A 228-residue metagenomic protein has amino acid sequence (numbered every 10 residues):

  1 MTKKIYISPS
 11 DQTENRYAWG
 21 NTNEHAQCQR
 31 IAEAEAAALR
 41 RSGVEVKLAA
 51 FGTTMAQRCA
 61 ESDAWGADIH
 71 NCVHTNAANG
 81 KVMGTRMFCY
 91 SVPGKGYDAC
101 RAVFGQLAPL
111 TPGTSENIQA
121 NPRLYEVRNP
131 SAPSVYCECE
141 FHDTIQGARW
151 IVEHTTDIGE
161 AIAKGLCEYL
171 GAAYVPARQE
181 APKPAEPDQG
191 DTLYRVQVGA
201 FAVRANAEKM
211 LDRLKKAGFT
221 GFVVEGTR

Functional and structural regions predicted by a protein language model:
T2-Y6, Q12-R16, T22-P182: Active-site-proximal helix/loop segments of hydrolytic enzymes
K3, P176-R228: Solvent-exposed beta-strand motifs enriched in subsets of small alpha/beta binding domains, especially certain
P9-T13, A200-V203: Short polar catalytic/cofactor-binding loops
